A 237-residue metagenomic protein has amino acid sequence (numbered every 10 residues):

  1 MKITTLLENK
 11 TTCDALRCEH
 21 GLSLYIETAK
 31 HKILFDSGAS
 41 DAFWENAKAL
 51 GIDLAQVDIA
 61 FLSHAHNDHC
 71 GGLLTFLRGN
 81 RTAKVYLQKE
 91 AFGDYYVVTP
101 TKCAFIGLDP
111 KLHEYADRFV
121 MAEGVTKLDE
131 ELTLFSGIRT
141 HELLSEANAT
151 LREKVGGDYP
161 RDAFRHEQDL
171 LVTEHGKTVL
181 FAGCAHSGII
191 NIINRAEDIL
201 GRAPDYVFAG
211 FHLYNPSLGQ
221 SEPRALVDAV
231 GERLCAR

Functional and structural regions predicted by a protein language model:
K2-L50, A163, E167-A182: Conserved beta-strand hairpin/beta-sheet module of binuclear metal-dependent hydrolase folds, prominently
E8-K10, S37-S40, A65, E90-A91 (+3 more regions): Active-site metal-binding loops of divalent metal-dependent hydrolases
H31-I33, I59, L132, T178-V179 (+1 more regions): Structural motif
A42-G93, D198-F208: Active-site metal-binding motif and surrounding structural segment of the metallo-beta-lactamase
H66-H69, K84, A163-D169, T173-R237: Cap/insert and terminal regions of metallo-dependent hydrolase folds
G71-N80, K102-F105, L218-L226: Metal-dependent catalytic neighborhoods of phosphoester/phosphodiester hydrolases
L87-A116, S136-R152: Acidic/polar short surface loop at catalytic or gating sites that assists cofactor/ion binding and chemistry
T101-K102, G124-G176: Active-site-proximal loop/helix segment associated with metal-binding centers of metalloenzymes
